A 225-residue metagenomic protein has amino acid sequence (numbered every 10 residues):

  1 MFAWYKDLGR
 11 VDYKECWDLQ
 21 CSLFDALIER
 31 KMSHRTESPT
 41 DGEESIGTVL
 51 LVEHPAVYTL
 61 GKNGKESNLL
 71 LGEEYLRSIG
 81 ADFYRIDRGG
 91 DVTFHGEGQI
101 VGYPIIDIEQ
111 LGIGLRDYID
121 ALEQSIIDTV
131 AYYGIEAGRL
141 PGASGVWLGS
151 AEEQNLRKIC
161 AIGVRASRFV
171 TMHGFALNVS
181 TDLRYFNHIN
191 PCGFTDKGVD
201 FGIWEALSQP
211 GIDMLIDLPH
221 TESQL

Functional and structural regions predicted by a protein language model:
M1-L156, R184, L215: N-terminal lobe of the biotin/lipoate ligase/transferase fold
I159-I162: Histidine/acidic-rich helix-loop-helix segments that form or flank divalent-metal centers in metalloenzyme catalytic
V164, T181, W204: Active-site donor-binding loop signature of nucleotide-sugar glycosyltransferases
R168-V179: Conserved phosphate/anionic-ligand binding catalytic regions in large, soluble enzymes, centered on
R184-L225: C-terminal accessory segment of soluble enzyme catalytic cores
